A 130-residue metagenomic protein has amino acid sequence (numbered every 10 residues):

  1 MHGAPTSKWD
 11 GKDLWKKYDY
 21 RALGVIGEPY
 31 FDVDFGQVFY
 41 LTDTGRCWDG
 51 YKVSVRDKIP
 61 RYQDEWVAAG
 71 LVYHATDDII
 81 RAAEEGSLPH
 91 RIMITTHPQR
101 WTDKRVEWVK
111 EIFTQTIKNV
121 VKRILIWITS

Functional and structural regions predicted by a protein language model:
M1-S130: Terminal accessory/targeting
